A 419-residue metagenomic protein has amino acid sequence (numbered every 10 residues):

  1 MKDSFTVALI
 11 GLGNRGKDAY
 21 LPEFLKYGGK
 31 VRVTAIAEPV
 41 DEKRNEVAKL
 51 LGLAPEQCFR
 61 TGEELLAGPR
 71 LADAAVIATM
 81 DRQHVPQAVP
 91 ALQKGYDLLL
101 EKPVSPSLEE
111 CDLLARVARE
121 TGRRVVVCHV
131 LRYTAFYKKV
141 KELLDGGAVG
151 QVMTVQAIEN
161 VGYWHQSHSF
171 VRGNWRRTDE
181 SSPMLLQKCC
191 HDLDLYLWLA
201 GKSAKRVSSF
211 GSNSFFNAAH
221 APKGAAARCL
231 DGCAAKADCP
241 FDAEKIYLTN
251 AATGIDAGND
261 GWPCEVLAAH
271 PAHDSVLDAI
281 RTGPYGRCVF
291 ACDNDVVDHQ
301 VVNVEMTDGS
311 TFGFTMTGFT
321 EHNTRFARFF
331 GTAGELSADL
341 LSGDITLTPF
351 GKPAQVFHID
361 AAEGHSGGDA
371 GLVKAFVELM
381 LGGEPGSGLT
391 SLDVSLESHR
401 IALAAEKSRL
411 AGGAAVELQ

Functional and structural regions predicted by a protein language model:
M1-L53: N-terminal Rossmann-like dinucleotide-binding module
K2, R123, G150-T154, K407-Q419: C-terminal capping/lid region of NAD(P)-dependent oxidoreductase domains
A35, A74, T154: Short, Asp-centered acidic motifs that coordinate Mg2+ and/or phosphate in catalytic or ligand-binding sites
L51, D295-Q419: C-terminal helical cap and adjacent loop that interface with cofactors, partners, or active-site loops
L53-V117: Beta-loop-alpha module in the N-terminal Rossmann-like domain of NAD(P)-dependent dehydrogenases, especially those
G95, G122, G147, G309 (+1 more regions): Glycine-centered short loops/turns at secondary-structure junctions
L113-V130, G150-A157: Rossmann-fold dehydrogenase core element
L131-Y285, G412: Predominantly a Rossmann-like dinucleotide-binding segment in NAD(P)-dependent oxidoreductases
